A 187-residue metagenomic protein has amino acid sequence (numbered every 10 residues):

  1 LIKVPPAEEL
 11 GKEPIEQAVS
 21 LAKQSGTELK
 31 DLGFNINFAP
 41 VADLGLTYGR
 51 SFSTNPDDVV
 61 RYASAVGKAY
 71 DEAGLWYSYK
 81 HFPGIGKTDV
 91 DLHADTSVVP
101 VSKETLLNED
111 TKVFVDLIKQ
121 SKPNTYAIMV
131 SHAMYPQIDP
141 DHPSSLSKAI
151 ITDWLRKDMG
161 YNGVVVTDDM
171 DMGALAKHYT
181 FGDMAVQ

Functional and structural regions predicted by a protein language model:
L1-I2, L21-V41, G67-G84: Glycine-rich, aromatic-flanked loop segments that form ligand/cofactor-binding clefts across common enzyme folds
I2-P14: A charged helix-plus-loop insertion that forms the helical arch/lid used to bind and gate nucleic-acid substrates
I2-P5, N55-P56, D95-S97, M184: Short, hinge-like loop/turn segments at secondary-structure boundaries
G11-Q24, D57-R61: Glycine-rich anion/phosphate-binding loops
F38-A42, A127-V130: Non-cysteine beta-strand/loop elements that form the S-adenosyl-L-methionine
G45-R50, D171: Surface-exposed aromatic
G49-D57, S97-S102: Flexible, glycine/proline-enriched loop segments at strand-loop-helix junctions that form or flank small-ligand binding
R61-Q187: Second-shell residues forming the walls of enzyme active-site clefts
